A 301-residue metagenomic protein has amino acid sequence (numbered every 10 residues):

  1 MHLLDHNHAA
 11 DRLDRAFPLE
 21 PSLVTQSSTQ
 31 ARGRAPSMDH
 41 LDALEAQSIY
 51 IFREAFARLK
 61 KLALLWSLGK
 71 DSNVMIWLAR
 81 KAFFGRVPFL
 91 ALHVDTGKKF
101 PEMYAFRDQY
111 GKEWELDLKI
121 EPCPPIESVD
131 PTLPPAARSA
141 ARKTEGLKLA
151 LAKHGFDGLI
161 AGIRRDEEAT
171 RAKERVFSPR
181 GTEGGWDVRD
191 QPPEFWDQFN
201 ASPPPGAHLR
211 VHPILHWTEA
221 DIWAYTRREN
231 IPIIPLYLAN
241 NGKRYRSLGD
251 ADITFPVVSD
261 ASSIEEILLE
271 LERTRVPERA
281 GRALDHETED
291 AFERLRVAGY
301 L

Functional and structural regions predicted by a protein language model:
H2-H8, R12-L301: Nucleotide-activated chemistry modules centered on ATP-dependent adenylation/adenylyltransferase
